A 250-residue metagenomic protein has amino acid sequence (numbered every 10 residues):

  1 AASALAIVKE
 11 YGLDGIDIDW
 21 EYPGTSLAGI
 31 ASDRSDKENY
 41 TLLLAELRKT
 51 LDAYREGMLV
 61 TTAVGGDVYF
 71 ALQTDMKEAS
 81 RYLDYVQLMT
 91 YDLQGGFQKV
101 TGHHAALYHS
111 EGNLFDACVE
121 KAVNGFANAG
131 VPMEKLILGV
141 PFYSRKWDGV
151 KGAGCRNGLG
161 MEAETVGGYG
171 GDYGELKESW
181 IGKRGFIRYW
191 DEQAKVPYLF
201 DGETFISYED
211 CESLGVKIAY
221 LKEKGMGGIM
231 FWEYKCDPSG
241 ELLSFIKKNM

Functional and structural regions predicted by a protein language model:
A1-E10, V68-E78, V119-V123, S207-K222: Short, acidic/polar
A1-V8, T101, M161, S244: Glycan-recognition patch characteristic of GH18 chitinases/ENGases and related GlcNAc/peptidoglycan-binding proteins
A2, K9-G12, A53-R55, K77-Y82 (+4 more regions): Extracellular/periplasmic catalytic domains that process cell-envelope and extracellular macromolecules
G12, D17-D19, Q87, I137 (+1 more regions): Conserved beta-strand positions in the central sheet of alpha/beta enzyme cores
Y22-L176: Substrate-binding surface in catalytic domains of secreted glycosidases
S110-N113, D201-E209, M230-F231: Active-site rim elements
R145, D210-M250: Acidic/aromatic/glycine-rich contiguous surface patches that form carbohydrate-binding/processing clefts and analogous
G167-G225: Hydrophobic, secondary-structure "cap" segments at the distal end of domains
